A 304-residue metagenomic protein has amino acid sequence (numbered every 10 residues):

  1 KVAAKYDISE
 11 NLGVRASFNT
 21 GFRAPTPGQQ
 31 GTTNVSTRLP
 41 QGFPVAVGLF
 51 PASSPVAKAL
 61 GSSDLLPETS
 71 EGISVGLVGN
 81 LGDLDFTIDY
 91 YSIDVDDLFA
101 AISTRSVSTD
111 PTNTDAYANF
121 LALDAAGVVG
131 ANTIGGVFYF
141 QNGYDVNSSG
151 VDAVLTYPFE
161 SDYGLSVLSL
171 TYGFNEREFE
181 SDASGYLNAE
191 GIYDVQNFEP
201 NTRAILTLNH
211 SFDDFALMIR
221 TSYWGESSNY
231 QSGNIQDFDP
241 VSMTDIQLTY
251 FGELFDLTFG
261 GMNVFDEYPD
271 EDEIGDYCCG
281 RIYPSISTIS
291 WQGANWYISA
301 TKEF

Functional and structural regions predicted by a protein language model:
K1-A3, G13, G72-S74, N201-I205 (+2 more regions): Transmembrane beta-barrel architecture of outer membranes
K1-A3, S17, D64, S74-V78 (+6 more regions): Outer-membrane beta-barrel architecture
V2-A4, V14-T20, Q29, G79 (+5 more regions): Transmembrane beta-barrel strands of outer-membrane/channel proteins
D7-N11, S70, L81-L84, S148 (+6 more regions): Outer-membrane beta-barrel channels and translocator barrels
E10-E68, S92-G130, S228, M262-Y283: Surface-exposed extracellular loop regions of Gram-negative outer-membrane beta-barrel proteins, predominantly
A24-D89, I93, G136-V151, T156-S161 (+3 more regions): Outer-membrane beta-barrel signature, preferentially recognizing the C-terminal barrel domain of Gram-negative
Y91-S232, S299-E303: Gram-negative outer-membrane beta-barrel transporters
E176, Y223-N229, T249-F304: C-terminal beta-signal and adjacent terminal beta-strands/loops of Gram-negative outer-membrane beta-barrel proteins
